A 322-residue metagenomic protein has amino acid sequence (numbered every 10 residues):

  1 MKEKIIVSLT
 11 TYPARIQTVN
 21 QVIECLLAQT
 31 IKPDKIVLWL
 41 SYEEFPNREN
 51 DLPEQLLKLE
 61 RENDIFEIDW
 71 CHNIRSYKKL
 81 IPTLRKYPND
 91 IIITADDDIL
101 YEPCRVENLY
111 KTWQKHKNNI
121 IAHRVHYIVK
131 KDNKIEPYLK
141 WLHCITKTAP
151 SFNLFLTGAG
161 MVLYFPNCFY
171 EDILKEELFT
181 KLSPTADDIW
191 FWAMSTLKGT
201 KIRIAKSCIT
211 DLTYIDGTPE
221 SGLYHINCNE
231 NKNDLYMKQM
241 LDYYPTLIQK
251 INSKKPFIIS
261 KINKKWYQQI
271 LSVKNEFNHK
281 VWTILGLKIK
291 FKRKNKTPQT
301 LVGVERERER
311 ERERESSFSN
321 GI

Functional and structural regions predicted by a protein language model:
K2-E3, Q17-V22, L178-N263: C-terminal catalytic/acceptor-binding lobe
K4-S8, K35, W190: Cell-envelope/extracellular polymer assembly enzymes that use nucleotide-activated donors
I6-A14, Q29: A conserved hydrophobic helix/loop-capping motif in glycosyltransferases and polysaccharide synthases
I23-D34, Y42-E43: Short, acidic, metal-binding catalytic loop of nucleotide-sugar glycosyltransferases
S41-N89: Active-site-proximal specificity loops/subdomain of glycosyltransferases
T83, L100-E176: Conserved catalytic core of nucleotide-sugar-dependent glycosyltransferases
D90-L100: Short beta-strand-to-loop acidic/aromatic patch adjacent to the donor-nucleotide binding site
P256-I322: Boundary detector for helix-to-coil junctions that initiate low-complexity/charged tails
